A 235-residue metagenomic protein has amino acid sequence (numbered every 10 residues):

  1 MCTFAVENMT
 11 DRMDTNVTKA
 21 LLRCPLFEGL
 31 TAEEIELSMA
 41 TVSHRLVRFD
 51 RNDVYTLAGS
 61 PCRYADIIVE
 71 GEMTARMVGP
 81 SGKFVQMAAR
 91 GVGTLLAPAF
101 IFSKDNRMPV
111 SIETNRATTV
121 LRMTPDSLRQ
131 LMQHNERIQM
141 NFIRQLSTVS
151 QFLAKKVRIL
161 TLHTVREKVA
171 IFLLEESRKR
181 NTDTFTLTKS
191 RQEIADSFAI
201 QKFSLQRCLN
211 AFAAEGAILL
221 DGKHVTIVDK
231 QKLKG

Functional and structural regions predicted by a protein language model:
C2-R51, L95-L96, F100-S103: Cyclic nucleotide-binding regulatory module and flanking cytosolic helices
A5, E176-G235: Phosphate-/nucleic-acid-contacting segments
T41-V42, S60-C62: Short, small/polar residue-rich loop motifs at catalytic or cofactor-binding pockets
V42, Q86-R144: Cyclic-nucleotide recognition modules
V54, E72-M77, L95, T119-V120: Short beta-strand segments in beta-sandwich/barrel cores
V54-S60: Short phosphate-coordinating micro-motif centered on Lys-Gly-acidic
R63-R76, G91-G93: Glycine- and acidic-residue-biased ligand/ion/polar-headgroup-sensing regions
N115-R116, Q133-A199: Polybasic "coupling" helices that flank or enter modular domains
